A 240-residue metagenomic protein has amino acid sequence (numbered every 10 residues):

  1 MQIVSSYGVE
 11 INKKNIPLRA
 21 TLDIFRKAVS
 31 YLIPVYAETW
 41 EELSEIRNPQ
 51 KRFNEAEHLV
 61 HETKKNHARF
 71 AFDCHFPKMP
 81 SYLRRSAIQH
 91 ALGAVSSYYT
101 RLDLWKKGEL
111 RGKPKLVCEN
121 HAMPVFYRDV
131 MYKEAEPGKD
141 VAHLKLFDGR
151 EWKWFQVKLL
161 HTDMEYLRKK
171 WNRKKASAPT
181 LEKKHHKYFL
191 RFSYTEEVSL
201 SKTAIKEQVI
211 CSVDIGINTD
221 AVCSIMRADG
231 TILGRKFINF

Functional and structural regions predicted by a protein language model:
M1-F240: Nucleic-acid substrate recognition interfaces
